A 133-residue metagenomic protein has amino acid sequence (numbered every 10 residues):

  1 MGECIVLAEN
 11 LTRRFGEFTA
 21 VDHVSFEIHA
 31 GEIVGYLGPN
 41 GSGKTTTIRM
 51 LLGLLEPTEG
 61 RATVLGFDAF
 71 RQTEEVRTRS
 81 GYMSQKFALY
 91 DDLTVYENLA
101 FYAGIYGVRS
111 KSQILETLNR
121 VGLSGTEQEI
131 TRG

Functional and structural regions predicted by a protein language model:
F18-T19, E74: Short coil-to-beta microelement around the adenine-binding A-loop and adjacent beta1/P-loop entry of ABC ATPase
V34-Y36, I48: Short hydrophobic beta-strand immediately N-terminal to the Walker A/P-loop
P39-G43: Walker A (P-loop) phosphate-binding loop of ABC-type ATPase nucleotide-binding domains
L52: Helix-to-loop junction immediately C-terminal to a conserved catalytic motif
G60-D68, E75-S80: Conserved ABC transporter NBD signature motif
A100, G104, K111-E127: Conserved ABC ATPase "signature" region
